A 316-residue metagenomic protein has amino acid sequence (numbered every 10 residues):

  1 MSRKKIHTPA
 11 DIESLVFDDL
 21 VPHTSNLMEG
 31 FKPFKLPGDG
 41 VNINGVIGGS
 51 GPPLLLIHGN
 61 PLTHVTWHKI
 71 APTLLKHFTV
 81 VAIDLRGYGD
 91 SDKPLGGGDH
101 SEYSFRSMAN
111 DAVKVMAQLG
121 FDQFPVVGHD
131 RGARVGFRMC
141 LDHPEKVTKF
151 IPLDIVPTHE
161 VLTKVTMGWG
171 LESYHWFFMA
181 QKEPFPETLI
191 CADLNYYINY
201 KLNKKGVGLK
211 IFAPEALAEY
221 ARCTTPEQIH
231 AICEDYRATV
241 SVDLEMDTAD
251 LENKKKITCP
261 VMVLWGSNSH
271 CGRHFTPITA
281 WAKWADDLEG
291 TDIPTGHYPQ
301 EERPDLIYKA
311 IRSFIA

Functional and structural regions predicted by a protein language model:
S2-K35, G40-I43, S50-P53, V81 (+4 more regions): Flexible "cap/lid" subdomain of the alpha/beta-hydrolase fold that forms the substrate-access gate
V46-K93: Conserved HGGG/HGGXW glycine-rich cap/lid loop of the alpha/beta-hydrolase fold
P61, I278, Y308: Short amphipathic alpha-helical segment that frequently serves as the phosphate-/nucleotide-binding helix
V65-H68, P72, R106, N110 (+3 more regions): Surface-exposed alpha-helical interface segments used for non-catalytic interactions
G296-Y308: Catalytic histidine-centered segment of alpha/beta-hydrolase-like enzymes
